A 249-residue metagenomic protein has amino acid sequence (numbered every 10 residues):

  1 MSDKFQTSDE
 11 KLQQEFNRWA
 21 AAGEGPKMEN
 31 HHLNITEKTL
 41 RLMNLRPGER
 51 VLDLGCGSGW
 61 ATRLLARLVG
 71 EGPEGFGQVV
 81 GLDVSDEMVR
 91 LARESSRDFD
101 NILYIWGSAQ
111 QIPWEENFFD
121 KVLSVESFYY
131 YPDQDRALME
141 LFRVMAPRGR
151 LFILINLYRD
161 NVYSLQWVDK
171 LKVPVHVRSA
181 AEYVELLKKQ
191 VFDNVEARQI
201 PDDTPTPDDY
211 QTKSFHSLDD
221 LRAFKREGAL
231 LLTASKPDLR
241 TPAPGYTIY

Functional and structural regions predicted by a protein language model:
M1-R46, W60-L64, M88, S95 (+3 more regions): Conserved class I S-adenosyl-L-methionine
L52-Q111: Class I SAM-dependent methyltransferase SAM/SAH-binding core
Q110-K121: A short acidic, Gly/Pro-enriched loop at the edge of an enzyme's catalytic core that lines a small-molecule cofactor
K121-D133: A short SAM/SAH-binding and catalytic strip from SAM-dependent methyltransferases
D135-P147: A short glycine-rich, Lys/Arg-flanked "PGG" loop and its adjoining helix->strand segment in the class I
G149-I155: Conserved beta-strand signature within the Rossmann-like core of class I S-adenosyl-L-methionine
N156-P174: Short, glycine-/aromatic-enriched active-site segment of Class I SAM-dependent methyltransferases
V175-V191: Short alpha-helix
